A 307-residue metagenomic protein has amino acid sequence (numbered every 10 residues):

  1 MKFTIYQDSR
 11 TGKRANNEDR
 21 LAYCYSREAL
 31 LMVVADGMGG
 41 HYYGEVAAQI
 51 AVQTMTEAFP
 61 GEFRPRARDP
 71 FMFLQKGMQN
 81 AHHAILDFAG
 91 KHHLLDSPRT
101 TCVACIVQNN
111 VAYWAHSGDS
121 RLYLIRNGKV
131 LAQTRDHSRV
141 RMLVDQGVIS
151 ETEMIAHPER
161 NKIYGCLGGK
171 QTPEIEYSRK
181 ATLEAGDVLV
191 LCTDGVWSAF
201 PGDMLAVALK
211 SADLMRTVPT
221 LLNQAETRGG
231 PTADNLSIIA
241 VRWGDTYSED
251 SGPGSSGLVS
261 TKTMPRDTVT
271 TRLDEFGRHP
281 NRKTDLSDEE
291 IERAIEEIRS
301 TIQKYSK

Functional and structural regions predicted by a protein language model:
M1-K307: PP2C/PPM-type serine/threonine phosphatase catalytic domain
